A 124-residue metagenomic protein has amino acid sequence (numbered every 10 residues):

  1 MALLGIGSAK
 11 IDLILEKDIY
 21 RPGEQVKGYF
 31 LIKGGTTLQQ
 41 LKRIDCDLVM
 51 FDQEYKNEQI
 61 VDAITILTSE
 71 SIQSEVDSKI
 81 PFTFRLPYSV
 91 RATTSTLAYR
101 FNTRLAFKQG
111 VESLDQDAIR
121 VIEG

Functional and structural regions predicted by a protein language model:
M1-D12, G110-G124: Flexible, low-complexity coil/linker segments
A2-Y29: N-terminal edge beta-strand
S8-D12, E54-S69, S113: Short beta-strand and strand-turn-strand segments in soluble, beta-rich domains
V26-K27, I44, S78, L97: Hydrophobic core residues within well-ordered beta-strands of beta-rich domains
G34-R43, A92: A short beta-turn/strand-edge loop motif at beta-sheet boundaries
Q39-Q53: Short acidic, flexible loop segments centered on an aromatic residue
C46-M50, R85-Q116: Internal, hydrophobic beta-strand segments that form the core of beta-sheet-rich folds
Q59-V90: A beta-strand/beta-hairpin structural motif
